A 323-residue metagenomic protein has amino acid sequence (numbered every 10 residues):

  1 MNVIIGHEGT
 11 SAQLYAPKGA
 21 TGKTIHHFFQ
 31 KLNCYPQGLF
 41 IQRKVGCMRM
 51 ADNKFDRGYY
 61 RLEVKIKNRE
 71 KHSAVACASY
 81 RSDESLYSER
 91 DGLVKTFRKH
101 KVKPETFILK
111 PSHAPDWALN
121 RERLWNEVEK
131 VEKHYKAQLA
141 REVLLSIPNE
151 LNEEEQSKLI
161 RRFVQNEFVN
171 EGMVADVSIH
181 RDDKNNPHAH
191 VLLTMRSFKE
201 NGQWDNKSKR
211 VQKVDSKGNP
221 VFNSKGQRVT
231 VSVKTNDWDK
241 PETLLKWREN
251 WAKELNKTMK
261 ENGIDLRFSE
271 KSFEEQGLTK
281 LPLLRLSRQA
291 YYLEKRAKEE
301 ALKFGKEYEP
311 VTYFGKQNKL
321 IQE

Functional and structural regions predicted by a protein language model:
N2-G9, G19, T24-E323: N-terminal nicking endonuclease/strand-transfer module with a His-rich metal-binding environment and a catalytic Tyr
A12: Conserved "HGTGT" condensation-loop signature of ketosynthase/thiolase-family condensing enzymes that catalyze
